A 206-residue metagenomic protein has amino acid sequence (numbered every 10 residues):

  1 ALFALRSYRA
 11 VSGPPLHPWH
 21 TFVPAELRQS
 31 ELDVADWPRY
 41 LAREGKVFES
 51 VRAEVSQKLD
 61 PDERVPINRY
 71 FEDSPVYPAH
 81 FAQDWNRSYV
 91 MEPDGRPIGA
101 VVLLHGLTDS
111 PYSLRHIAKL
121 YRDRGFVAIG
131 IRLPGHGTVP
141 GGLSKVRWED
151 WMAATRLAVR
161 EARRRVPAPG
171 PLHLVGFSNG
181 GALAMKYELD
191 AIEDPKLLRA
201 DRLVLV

Functional and structural regions predicted by a protein language model:
A1-A79: N-terminal targeting or regulatory segments adjacent to alpha/beta-hydrolase or S9 domains
F71, R164-P167, A191-L197: Alpha-helix termini
H80-H136: Short, surface-exposed "cap/lid" segments of acyl-processing enzymes
V102, I129, H173-V175, V204: Hydrophobic/aromatic beta-strand patches that form the interior of the parallel beta-sheet core in alpha/beta enzyme
V139-H173: Catalytic nucleophile-loop/oxyanion-hole region of alpha/beta-hydrolase and closely related hydrolase-like folds
V175-G180, A184: Gly/Ala-rich beta-loop-alpha elbow adjacent to hydrolase catalytic centers
K186-D190: Active-site signature of alpha/beta-hydrolase-fold catalytic machinery across serine- and Asp/Cys-nucleophile hydrolases
P195-V206: A conserved short beta-strand
